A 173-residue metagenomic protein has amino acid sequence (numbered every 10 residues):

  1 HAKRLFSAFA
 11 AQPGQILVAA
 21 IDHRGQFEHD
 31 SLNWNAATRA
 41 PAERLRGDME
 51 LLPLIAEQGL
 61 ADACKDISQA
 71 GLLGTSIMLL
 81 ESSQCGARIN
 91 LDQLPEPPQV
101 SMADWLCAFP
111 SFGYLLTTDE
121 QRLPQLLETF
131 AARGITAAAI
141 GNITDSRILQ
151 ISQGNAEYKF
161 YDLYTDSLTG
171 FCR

Functional and structural regions predicted by a protein language model:
H1-D30, N142-D145, S152-G154: Glycine-rich anion-binding loops of enzyme active sites
A8-Q12, F27, L54-E57, E81 (+3 more regions): Solvent-exposed alpha-helices and their adjacent loops that cap or buttress functional pockets in soluble metabolic
H29-L45: Short, compositionally biased
P41-S111: Active-site-proximal betaalpha loop/short-helix elements that scaffold phosphoryl/nucleotidyl transfer chemistry
T117-P124: Helix N-cap motif at beta-to-alpha junctions
Q125-I135: Short amphipathic alpha-helices in soluble, non-transmembrane regions that often serve as interface/regulatory elements
R133-R173: Acidic, Ser/Thr/Pro-rich beta/coil linker or hinge segments at domain junctions
